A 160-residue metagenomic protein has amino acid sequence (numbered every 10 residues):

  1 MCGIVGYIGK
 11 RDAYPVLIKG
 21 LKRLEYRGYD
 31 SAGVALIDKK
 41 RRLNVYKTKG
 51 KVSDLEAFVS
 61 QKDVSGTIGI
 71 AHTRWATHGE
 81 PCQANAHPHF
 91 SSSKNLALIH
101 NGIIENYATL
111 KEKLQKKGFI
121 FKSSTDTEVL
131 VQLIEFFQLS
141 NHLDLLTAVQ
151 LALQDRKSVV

Functional and structural regions predicted by a protein language model:
M1-V160: Conserved short alpha-helical segments that host acidic/polar catalytic motifs at enzyme active sites
